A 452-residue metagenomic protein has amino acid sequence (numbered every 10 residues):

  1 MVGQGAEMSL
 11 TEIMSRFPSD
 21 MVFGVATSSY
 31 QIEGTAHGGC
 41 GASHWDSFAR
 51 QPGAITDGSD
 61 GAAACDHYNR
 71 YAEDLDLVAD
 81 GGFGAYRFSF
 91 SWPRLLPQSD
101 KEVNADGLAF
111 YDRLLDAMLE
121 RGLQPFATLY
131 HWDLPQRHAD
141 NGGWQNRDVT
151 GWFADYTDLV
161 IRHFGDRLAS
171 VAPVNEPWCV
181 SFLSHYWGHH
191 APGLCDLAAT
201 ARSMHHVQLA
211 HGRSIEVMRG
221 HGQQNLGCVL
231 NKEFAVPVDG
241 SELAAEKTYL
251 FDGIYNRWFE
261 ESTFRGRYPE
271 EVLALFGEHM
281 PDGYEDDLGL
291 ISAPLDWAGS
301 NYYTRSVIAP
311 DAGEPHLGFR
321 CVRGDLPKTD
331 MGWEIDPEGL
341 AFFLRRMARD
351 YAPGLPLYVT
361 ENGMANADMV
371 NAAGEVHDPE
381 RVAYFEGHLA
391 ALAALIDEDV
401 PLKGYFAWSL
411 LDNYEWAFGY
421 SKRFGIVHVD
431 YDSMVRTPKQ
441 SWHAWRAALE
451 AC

Functional and structural regions predicted by a protein language model:
V2-I55, A79, Q98-D100, L108-C452: Active-site region of glycoside hydrolase catalytic domains
T56-R70, W144-R147: Active-site mouth loops of central-metabolism enzymes
D66, R70-S91, A293-W297: Catalytic domains of carbohydrate-active enzymes, especially glycoside hydrolases
F90-V103: Glycine-rich, proline-tolerant flexible connector loops at the mouths of alpha/beta enzymes
